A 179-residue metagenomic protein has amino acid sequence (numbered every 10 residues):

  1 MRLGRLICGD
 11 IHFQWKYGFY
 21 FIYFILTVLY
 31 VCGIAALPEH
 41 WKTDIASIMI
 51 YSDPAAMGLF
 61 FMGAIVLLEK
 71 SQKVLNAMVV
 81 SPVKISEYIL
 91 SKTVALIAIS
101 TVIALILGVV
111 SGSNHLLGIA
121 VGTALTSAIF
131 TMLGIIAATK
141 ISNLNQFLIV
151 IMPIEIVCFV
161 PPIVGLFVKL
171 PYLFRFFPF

Functional and structural regions predicted by a protein language model:
L3-W15: A short amphipathic helical element positioned immediately N-terminal to and/or at the very start of a transmembrane
F13-H40, D44-M62, I149-P162: Hydrophobic alpha-helical transmembrane segments of multi-pass membrane transport/permease proteins
F24, K92-T93, T123-A124, I151-M152: Residue-level recognition of transmembrane alpha-helices in multi-pass small-molecule transporters/permeases
K42-V80, I85-L107: Hydrophobic alpha-helical transmembrane segments of multi-pass membrane transport proteins
A55-F60, S91, H115-G122, K169-L170: Short alpha-helical transmembrane interface motifs in multi-pass membrane proteins
I85, T93-N145: Alpha-helical transmembrane segments and their short interhelical loops
I163-F179: Terminal transmembrane helical anchor/hairpin motif
